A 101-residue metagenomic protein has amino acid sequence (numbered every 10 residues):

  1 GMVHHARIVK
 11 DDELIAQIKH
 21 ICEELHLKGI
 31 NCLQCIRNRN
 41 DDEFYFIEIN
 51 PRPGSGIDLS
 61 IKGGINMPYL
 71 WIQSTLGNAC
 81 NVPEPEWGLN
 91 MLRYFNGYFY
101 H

Functional and structural regions predicted by a protein language model:
G1-H26, N50-T75: ATP-dependent carboxylate/phosphate-activation module, predominantly the ATP-grasp catalytic core and closely related
C22, C32-C35, C80: Generic recognition of cysteine residues
K28-N40: A short glycine-rich, hydrophobically flanked beta-strand micro-motif that places a catalytic Asp/Glu for divalent metal
D41-D42, G77: Detector for glycine-centered tight turns/loop "hinges" at secondary-structure junctions
E43-E48: Protein kinase-like catalytic core scaffold
Y69-H101: Peripheral (often C-terminal) accessory segments that flank ATP-dependent C-N-forming ligase machineries
